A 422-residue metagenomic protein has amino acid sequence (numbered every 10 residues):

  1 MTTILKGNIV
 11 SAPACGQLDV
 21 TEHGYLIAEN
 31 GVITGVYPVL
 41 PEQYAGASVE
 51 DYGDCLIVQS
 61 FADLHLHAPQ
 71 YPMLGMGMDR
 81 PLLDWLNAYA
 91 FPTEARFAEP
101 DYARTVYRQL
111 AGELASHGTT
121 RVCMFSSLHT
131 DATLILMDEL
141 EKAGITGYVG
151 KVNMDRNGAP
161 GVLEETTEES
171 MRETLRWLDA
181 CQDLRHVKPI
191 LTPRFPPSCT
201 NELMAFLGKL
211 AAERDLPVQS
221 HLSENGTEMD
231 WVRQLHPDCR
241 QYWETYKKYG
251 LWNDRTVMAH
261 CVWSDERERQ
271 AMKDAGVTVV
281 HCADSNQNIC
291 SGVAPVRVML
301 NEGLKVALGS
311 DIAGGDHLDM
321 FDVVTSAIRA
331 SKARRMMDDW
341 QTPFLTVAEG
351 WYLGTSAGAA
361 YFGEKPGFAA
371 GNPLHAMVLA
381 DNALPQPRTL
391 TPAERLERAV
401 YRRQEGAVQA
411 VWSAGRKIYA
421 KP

Functional and structural regions predicted by a protein language model:
M1-Y44, L56: N-terminal metal-binding scaffold of metallo-dependent hydrolase/deaminase domains
T2-K6, Q43-W85, R108, A115-S116: Replace "His-x-His-based motif
G7, L26, G31, D54 (+14 more regions): Divalent metal-coordination and catalytic microenvironments
A14, P373-P422: C-terminal cap of metal-dependent C-N hydrolases
I27, L74-I145, S170-D183: Alpha-helical scaffold segments that flank or form the walls of functional sites
L74-A103, K151, R156-T167, N225-N253 (+1 more regions): Active-site gating loops and adjacent loop-to-helix segments of metal-dependent hydrolytic enzymes
D131-C261: Metal-coordinating catalytic core of metallo-dependent amide/deamination hydrolases
K248-R255, R297-P385: His/Asp/Glu-enriched, well-ordered alpha-helical/loop segment that forms or immediately abuts the divalent-metal
